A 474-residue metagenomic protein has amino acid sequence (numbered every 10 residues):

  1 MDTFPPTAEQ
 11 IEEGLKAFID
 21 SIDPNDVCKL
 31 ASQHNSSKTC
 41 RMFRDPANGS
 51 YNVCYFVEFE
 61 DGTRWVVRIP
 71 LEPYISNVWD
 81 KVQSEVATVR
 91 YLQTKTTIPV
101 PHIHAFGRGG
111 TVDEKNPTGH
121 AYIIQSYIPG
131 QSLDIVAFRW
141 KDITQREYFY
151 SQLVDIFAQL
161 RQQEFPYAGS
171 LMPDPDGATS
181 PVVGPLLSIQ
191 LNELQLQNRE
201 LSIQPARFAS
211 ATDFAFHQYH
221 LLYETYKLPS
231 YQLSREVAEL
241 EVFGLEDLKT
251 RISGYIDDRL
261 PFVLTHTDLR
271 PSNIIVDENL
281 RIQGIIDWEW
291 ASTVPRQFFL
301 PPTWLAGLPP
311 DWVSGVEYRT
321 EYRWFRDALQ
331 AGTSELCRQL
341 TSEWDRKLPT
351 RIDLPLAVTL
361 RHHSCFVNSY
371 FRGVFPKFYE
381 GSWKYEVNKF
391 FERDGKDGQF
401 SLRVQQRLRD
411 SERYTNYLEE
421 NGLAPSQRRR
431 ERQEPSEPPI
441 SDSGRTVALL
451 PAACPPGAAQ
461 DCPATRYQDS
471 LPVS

Functional and structural regions predicted by a protein language model:
M1-R44: Juxta-kinase regulatory segment immediately upstream of eukaryotic protein kinase catalytic domains
E9, I22-N25, K29, A87 (+8 more regions): Generic alpha-helical secondary structure signal
K16, G169, A178-R235, R323-S474: Helical subdomain adjoining the active site within ATP-dependent kinase catalytic cores
A17, R41-D247, R251-L264, L280 (+3 more regions): ATP-binding pocket architecture of kinase catalytic cores
P24, C28, V82-V86, V100 (+15 more regions): A structural signal for well-ordered alpha-helical scaffolds and beta->alpha junctions
V53-C54, V67, E246-Q297, P455-A459 (+1 more regions): Active-site acidic catalytic loop and adjacent metal/ATP-binding pocket of ATP-dependent phosphoryl transfer enzymes
W65, Y74-N77, T111-E114, G119 (+9 more regions): Short catalytic/ligand-binding loop motif for oxyanion handling, primarily in non-cytosolic enzymes, centered on
L264, I275-E335, F366, F371-E380 (+1 more regions): Active-site Asp-x-Gly
